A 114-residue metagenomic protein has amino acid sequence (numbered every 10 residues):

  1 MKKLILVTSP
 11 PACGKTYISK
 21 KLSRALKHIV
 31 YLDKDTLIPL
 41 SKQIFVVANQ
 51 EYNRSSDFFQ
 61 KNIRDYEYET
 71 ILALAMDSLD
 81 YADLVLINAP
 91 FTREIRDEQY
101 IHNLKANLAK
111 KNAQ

Functional and structural regions predicted by a protein language model:
M1-L4, A82-D83: Pre-Walker A (Motif I) flank of P-loop NTPase domains
L6, L32, I87: Conserved Rossmann-like nucleotide-binding pocket used by diverse enzymes that bind dinucleotide cofactors
S9: The Walker A (P-loop) glycine that initiates the GxxxxGKT/S ATP-binding motif of P-loop NTPases
C13: ATP-binding Walker
T16: Walker A/P-loop
K20-E69, M76: Conserved substrate/cofactor phosphate-moiety recognition/catalytic segment in nucleotide-dependent phosphotransferases
N62-K111: Glycine-rich phosphate-binding loop used to anchor ATP phosphates in small-molecule kinases, encompassing both
Q114: Conserved beta-strand/loop subsegment of P-loop NTPase cores
